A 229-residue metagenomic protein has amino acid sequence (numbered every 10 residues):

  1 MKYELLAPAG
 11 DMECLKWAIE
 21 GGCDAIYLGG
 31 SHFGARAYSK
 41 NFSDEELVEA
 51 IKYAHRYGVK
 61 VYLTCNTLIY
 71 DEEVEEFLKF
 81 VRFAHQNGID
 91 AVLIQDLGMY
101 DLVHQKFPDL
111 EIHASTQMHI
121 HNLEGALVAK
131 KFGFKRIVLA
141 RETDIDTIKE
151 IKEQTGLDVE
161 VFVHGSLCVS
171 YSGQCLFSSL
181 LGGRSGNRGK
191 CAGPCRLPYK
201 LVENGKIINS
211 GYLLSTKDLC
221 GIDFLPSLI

Functional and structural regions predicted by a protein language model:
M1-I120, T147-I229: Active-site pocket-lining/capping segments in soluble small-molecule metabolic enzymes
N122-E124: Conserved nucleotide-cofactor-binding alpha/beta core module
G133-L139, G183-N187: A polyampholytic, Gly/Pro-enriched intrinsically disordered region
F134-R136, T143, G156: Extended, well-folded interaction surfaces typified by the phenylalanyl-tRNA synthetase beta subunit core
L139-E142, T147-K149: Catalytic domains of cell-wall/extracellular-matrix polysaccharide-remodeling enzymes, centered on de-N-acetylation
